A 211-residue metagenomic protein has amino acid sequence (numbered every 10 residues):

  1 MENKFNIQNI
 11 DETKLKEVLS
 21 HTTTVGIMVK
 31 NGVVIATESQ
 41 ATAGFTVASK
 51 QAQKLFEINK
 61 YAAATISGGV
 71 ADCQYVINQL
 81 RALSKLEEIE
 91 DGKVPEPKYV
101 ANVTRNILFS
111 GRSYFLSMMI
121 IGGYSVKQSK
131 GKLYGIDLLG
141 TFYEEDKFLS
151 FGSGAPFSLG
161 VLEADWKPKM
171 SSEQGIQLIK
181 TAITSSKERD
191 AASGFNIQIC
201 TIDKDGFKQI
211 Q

Functional and structural regions predicted by a protein language model:
M1-Q211: Long, low-complexity N-terminal extensions
